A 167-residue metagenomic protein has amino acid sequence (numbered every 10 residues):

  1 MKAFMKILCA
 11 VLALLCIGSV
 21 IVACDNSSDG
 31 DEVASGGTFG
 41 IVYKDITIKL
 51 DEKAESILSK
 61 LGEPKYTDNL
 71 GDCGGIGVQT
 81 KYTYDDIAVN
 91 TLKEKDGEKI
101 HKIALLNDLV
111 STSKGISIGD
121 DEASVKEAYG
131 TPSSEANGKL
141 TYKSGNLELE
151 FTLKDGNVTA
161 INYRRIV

Functional and structural regions predicted by a protein language model:
M1-A10: Bacterial N-terminal signal peptides that target proteins for export
C9-G18: Hydrophobic helical h-region of N-terminal Sec-dependent signal peptides in bacterial secretory/periplasmic proteins
S19-A23: C-terminal motif of bacterial Sec signal peptides marking the signal peptidase cleavage site
D25-S27: Bacterial signal peptide processing site
D29-L50: N-terminal low-complexity, Pro/Thr/Ser-rich intrinsically disordered segments that act as propeptides or flexible
I41-I48, L109-I116, E148: Second-shell loop/turn segments in exported
E55-D96, S117-I166: A cross-family detector of function-defining hotspots
D108-L109, R165-V167: A short acidic/small-residue loop/turn micro-motif
